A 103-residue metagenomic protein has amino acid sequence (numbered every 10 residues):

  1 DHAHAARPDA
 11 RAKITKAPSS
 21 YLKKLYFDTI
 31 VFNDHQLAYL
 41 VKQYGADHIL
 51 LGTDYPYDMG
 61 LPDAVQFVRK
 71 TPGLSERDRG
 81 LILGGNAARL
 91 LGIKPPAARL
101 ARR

Functional and structural regions predicted by a protein language model:
D1-L22: Aromatic-lined glycan-binding groove of carbohydrate-active enzymes
T15, S20-Y21, A38, I49-L51: Generic detection of intrinsically disordered/low-complexity segments and helix-coil linkers/edges
Y26-F27, V31-L50, P56-R103: Mid-to-C-terminal alpha-helical segments outside catalytic/metal-binding sites
